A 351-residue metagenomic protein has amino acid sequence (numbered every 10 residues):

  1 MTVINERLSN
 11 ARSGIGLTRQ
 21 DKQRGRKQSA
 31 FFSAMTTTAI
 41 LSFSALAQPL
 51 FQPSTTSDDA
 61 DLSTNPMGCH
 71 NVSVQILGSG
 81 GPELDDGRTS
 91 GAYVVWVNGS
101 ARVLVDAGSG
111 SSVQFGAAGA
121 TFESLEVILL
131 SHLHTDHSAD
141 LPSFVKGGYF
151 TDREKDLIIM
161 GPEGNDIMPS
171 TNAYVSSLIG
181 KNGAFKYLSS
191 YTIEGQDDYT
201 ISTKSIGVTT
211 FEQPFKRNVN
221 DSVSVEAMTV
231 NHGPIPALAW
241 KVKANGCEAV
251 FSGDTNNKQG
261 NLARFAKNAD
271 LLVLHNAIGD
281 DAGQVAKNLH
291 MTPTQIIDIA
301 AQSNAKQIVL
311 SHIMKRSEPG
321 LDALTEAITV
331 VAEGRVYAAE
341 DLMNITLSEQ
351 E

Functional and structural regions predicted by a protein language model:
M1-Q28: N-terminal secretory signal peptides that target proteins for export/translocation
V3, R19, T37-A39, K204: N-terminal compositionally biased, intrinsically disordered segments and leader/signal-like regions
R7, G16, A30, S42-A249 (+1 more regions): Binuclear metal-dependent hydrolase catalytic cores
L17-Q20, G25, A45, P49 (+1 more regions): Intrinsic low-complexity/disordered segments
S29-A39: Sec-dependent N-terminal signal peptides
S79, V230, G253-T255, H312-I313: Conserved donor-binding loops in enzymes that form glycosidic bonds
V105, S131, F251-G253, L274 (+1 more regions): Active-site flanking residues adjacent to catalytic metal/cofactor-binding acidic residues
A239, N256-M343: Cap/insert and terminal regions of metallo-dependent hydrolase folds
